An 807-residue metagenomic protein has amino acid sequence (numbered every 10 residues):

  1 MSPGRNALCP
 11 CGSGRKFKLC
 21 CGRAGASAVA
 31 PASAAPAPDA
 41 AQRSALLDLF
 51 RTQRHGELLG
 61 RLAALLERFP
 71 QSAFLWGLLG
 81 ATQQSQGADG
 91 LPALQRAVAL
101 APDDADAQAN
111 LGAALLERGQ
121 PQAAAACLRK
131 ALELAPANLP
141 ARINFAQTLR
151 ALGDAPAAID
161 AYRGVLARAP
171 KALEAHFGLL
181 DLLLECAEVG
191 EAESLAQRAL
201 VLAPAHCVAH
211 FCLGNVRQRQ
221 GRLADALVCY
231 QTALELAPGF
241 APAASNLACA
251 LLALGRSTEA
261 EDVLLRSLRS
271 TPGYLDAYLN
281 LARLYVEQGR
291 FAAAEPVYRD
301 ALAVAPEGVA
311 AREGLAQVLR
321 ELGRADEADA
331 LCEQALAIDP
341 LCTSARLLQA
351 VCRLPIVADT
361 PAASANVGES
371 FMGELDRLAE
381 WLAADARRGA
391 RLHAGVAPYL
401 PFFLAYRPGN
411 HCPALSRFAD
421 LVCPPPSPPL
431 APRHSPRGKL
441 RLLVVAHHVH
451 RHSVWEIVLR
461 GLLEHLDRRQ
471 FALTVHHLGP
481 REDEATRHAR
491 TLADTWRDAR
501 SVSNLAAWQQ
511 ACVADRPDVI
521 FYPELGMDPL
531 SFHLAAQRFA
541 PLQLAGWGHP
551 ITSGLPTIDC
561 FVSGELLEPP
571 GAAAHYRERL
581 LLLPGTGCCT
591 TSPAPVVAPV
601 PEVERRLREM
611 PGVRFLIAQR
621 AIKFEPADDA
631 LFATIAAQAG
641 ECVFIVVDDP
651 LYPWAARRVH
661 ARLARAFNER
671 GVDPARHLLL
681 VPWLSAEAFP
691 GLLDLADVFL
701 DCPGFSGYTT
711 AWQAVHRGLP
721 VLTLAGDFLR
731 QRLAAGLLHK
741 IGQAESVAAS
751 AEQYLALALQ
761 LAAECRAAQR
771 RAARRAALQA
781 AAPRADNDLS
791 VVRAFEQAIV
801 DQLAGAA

Functional and structural regions predicted by a protein language model:
M1-P10, R15-P611, A630, A661 (+6 more regions): Alpha-helical solenoid repeat scaffolds of the TPR/TPR-like class and their adjacent stem/linker regions that mediate
V445, I617-R620, V647: Short hydrophobic "strand-cap" motifs at the C-terminus of beta-strands
Q470-A472, A633-E669: A conserved nucleotide-sugar
E524, D701-G707, A725: Short Ser/Thr-rich beta->loop micro-motif in glycosyltransferases that lines and helps position the nucleotide-sugar
L651, P682-L684: Catalytic cores of eukaryotic secretory-pathway lumenal/extracellular enzymes that build and remodel glycoconjugates
A714-H716, H739: Short alpha-helix at the nucleotide-sugar/activated-sugar donor binding site of glycosyltransferases and closely
P720-L729: Short hydrophobic beta-strand element within catalytic cores of glycosyltransferases and related nucleotide-activated
Q731-G742: Short acidic/histidine- and often glycine-rich active-site loop of Leloir-type glycosyltransferases that engages
